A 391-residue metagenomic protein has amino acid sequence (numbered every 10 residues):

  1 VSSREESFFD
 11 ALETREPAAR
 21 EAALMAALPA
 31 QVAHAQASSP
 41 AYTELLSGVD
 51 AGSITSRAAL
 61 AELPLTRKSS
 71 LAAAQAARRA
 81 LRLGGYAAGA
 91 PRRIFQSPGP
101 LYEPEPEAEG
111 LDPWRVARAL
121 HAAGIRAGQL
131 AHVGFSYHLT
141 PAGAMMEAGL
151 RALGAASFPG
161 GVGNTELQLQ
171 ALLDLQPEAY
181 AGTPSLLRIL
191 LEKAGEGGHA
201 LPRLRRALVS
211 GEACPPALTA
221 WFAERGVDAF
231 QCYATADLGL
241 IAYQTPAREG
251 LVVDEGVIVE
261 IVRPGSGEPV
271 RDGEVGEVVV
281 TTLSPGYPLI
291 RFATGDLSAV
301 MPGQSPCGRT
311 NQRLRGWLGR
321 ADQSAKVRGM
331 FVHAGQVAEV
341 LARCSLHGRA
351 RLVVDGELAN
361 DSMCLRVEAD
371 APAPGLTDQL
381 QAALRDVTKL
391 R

Functional and structural regions predicted by a protein language model:
V1-A122, R126-A127, A359-R366, P372-T388: Nucleotide 5′-phosphate-binding alpha/beta core
S2-Q36, L153-R391: Active-site glycine/GP-rich loop and adjacent strand/helix microenvironment that borders small-molecule binding pockets
G89, L111-R115, H138-A142, G160-N164: Short secondary-structure boundary/capping elements
Q96-P98, A131, L150, V259: Hydrophobic alpha-helical segments that mediate membrane insertion or helix-helix packing
P104-E107, I125-L130, S157-G160, F230: Short secondary-structure capping/junction motifs at helix and strand boundaries
L111, G149-L150, E249: A glycine- and small-aliphatic-rich helix-loop capping segment at beta-alpha/alpha-beta transitions that lines
A117, H121-S157: Conserved AMP-binding loop of ANL adenylate-forming enzymes
